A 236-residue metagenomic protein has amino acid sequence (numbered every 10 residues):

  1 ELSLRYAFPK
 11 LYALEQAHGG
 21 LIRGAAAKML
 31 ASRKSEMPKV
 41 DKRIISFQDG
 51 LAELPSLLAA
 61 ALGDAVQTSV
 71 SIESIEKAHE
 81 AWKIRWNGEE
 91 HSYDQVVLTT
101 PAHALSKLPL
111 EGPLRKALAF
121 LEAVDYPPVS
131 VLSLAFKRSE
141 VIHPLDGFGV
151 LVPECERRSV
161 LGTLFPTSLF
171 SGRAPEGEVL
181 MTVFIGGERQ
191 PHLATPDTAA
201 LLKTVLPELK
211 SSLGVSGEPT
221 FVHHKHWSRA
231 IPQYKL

Functional and structural regions predicted by a protein language model:
E1-W82, S92: Active-site/ligand-binding neighborhood in enzyme catalytic cores
S3, P9, P101, F184-G186 (+1 more regions): Helix N-cap / beta->alpha transition motif
I44, A194-T195, I231-K235: Short, glycine/charged-rich beta-strand-loop motifs at protein surfaces that mediate ligand recognition and catalysis
A52, S56, A199-L206: Generic alpha-helical structural signal
V66, A104, S216-P219: Secondary-structure boundary/capping signal
V70-M181, G186-A200, P207-L213: Mid-domain catalytic core of redox enzymes that form a hydrophobic substrate pocket/lid adjacent to a catalytic redox
E188, L202-L236: Flavin (FAD/FMN) cofactor-binding core of flavoprotein oxidoreductases
